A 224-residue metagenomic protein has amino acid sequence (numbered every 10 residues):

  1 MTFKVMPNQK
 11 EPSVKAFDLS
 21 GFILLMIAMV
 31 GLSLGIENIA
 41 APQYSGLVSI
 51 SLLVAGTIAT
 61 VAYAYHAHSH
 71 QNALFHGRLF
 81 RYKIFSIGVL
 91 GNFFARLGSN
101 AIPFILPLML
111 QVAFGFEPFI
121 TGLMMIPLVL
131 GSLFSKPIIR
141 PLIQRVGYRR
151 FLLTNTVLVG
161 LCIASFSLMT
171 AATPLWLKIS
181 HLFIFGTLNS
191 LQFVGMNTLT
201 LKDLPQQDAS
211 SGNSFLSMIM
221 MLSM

Functional and structural regions predicted by a protein language model:
M1-G91: Hydrophobic transmembrane-helix bundles of small-molecule transporters
L34, L47-A55, A59, Q71-M224: 12-transmembrane solute porter fold
